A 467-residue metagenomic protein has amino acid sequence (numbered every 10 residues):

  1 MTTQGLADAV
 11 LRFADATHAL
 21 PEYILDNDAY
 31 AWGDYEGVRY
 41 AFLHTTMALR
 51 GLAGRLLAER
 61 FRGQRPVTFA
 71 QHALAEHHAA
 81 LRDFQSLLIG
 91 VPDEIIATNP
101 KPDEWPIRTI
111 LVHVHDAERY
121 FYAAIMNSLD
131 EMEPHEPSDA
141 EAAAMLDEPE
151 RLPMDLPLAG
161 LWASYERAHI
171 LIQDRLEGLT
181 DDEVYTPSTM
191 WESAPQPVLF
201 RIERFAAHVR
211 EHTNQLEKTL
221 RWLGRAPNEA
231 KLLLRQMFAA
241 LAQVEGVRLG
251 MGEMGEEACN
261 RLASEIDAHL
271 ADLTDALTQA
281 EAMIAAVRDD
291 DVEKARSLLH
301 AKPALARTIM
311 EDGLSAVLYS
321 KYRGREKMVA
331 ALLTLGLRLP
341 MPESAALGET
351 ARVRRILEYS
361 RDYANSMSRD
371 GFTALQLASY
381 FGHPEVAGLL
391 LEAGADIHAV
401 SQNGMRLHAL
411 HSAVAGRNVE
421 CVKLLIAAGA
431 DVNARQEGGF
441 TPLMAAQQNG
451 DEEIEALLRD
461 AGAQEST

Functional and structural regions predicted by a protein language model:
M1-Q4, D8-L11, D26-A70, L74 (+3 more regions): Short, contiguous alpha-helical
T2-L6, R151-A168: A short, structured beta-strand-centered segment in the mid-to-C-terminal lobe of catalytic cores from group-transfer
Q279-A285, T308-L318, R338-E343, S366-A374 (+2 more regions): Ankyrin-repeat boundary/"N-cap" motif
Q279-A285, V329-E343, A428, Q447-T467: Ankyrin-repeat-protein effector appendages
Q279-I309, L347-M367, A374: N-terminal segments that cap or nucleate solenoid repeat domains
A285-D290, Y319-R325, E343-E349, L377-H383 (+2 more regions): Ankyrin repeat A-helix N-terminal signature
K294, K327-M328, R352, E385-V386 (+2 more regions): Conserved ankyrin/ankyrin-like repeat signature
L299-A304, A330-L337, L357-Y363, G388-D396 (+2 more regions): Ankyrin repeat domain, specifically the short helix-to-loop turn at the C-terminus of the second helix of each repeat
